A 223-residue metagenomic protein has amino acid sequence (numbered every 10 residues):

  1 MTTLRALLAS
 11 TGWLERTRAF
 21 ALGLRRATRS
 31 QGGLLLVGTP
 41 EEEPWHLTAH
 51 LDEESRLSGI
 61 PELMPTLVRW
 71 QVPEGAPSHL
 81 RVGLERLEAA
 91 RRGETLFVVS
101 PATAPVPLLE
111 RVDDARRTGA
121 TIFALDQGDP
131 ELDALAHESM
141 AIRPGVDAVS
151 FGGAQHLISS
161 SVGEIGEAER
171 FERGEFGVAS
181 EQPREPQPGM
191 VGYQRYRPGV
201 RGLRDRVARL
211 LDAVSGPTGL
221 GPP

Functional and structural regions predicted by a protein language model:
M1-M64: Extended, compositionally biased accessory segments flanking or bridging domains
A6, A19-L22, R26, E53 (+6 more regions): Charged/polar, solvent-exposed surface patches and flexible loops
A9, W13, R29, G163 (+1 more regions): Generic surface-pattern signal
W13, T17, Y196, V200-L203: Intrinsic-disorder-associated interaction segments
G32, R173, G219-P222: Residue-level signal for secondary-structure boundary elements
W45-R197, R201: Glycine-rich phosphate-binding loops that contact phosphosugars or nucleotide phosphates
P198-P223: Short, charged, intrinsically disordered terminal tails
